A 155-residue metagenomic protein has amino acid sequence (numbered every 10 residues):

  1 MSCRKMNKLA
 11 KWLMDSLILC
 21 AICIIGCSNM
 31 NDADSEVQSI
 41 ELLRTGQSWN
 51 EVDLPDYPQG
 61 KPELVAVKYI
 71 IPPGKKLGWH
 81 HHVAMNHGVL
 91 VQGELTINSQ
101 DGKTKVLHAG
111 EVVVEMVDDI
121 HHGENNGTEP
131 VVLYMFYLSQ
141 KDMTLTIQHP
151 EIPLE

Functional and structural regions predicted by a protein language model:
S2, L9, L17, A21-E63 (+3 more regions): A short, N-terminal "cap"/entry segment at the start of jelly-roll beta-barrel domains of the cupin/DSBH fold
G60-P62, K76-V89: A short beta-loop-beta micro-motif enriched in histidine and acidic residues
V65-H81, V117-D118: Conserved short histidine dyad/triad with adjacent acidic residue
I71, D101-D118: Short acidic-glycine-tyrosine-enriched beta hairpin
K76-L77, E94-N98, V112: Short beta-strand segments in beta-sandwich/barrel cores
L77-H82, S99, E124-N126: Short histidine-centered beta-strand/loop micro-motifs that create catalytic or ligand/metal-coordination sites
A84-D101: Glycine- and acidic-residue-biased ligand/ion/polar-headgroup-sensing regions
D118-M143: Ligand-binding loop in jelly-roll beta-barrel domains
